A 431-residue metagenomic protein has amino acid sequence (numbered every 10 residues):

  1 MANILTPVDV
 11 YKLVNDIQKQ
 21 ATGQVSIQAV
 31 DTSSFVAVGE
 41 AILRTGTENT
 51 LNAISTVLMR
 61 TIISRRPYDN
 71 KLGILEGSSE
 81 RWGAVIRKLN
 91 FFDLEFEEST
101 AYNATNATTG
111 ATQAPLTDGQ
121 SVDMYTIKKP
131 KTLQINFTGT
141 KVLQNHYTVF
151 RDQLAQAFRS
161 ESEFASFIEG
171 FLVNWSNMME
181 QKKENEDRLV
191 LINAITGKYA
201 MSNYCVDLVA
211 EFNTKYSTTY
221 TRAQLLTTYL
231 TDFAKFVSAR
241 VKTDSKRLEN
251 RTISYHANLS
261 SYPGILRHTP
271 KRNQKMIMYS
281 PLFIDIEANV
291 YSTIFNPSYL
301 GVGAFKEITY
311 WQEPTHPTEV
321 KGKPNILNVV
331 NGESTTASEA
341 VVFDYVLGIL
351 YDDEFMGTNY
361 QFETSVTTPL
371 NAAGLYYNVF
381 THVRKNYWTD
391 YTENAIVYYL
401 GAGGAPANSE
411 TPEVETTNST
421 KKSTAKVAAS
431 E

Functional and structural regions predicted by a protein language model:
M1-R65, D69, I294-E431: Extended, compositionally biased alpha-helical segments that mediate assembly or anchoring
L5-V8, K12, V38-N49, A53 (+7 more regions): Alpha-helix boundary/N-cap detector
V30-T32, Y68-S78, E184, N250-L259: Short glycine-rich, low-complexity/disordered patches
I54-Y147: Assembly/oligomerization interface modules of large self-assembling protein complexes
K131-Y204, L375, V379-T381: Long, contiguous amphipathic alpha-helices that act as assembly "spine/axial" helices in icosahedral shell and virion
N174, N185-V237: Loop-centered beta-sheet repeat module
Q224-G357: Extended oligomerization regions of viral-like shell subunits
